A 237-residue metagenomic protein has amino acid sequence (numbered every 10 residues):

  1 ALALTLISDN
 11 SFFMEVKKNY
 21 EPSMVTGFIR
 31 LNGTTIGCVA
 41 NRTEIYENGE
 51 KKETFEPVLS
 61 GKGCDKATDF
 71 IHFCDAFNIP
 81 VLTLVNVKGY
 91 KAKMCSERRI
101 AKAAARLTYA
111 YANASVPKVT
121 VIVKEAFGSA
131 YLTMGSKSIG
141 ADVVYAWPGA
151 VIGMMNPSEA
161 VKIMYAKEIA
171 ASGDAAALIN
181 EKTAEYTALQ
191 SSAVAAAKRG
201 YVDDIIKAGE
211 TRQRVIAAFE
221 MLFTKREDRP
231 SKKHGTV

Functional and structural regions predicted by a protein language model:
A1-V237: Ligand-binding clefts of soluble mixed alpha/beta catalytic domains
